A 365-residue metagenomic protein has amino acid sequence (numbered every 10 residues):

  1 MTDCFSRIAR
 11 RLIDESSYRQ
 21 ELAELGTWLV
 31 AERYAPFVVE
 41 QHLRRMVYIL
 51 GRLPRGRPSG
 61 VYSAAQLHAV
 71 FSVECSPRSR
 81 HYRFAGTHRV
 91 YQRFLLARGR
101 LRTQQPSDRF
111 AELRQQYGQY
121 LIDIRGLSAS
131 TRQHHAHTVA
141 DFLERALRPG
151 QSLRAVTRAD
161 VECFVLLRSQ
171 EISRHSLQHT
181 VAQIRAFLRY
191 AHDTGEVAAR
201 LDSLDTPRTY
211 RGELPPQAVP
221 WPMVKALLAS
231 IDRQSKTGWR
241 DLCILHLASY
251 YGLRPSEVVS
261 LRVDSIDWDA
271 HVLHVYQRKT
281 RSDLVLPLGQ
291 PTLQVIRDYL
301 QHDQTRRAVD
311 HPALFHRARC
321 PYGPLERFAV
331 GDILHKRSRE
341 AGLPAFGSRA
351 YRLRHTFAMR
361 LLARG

Functional and structural regions predicted by a protein language model:
M1-G365: Conserved catalytic core of the tyrosine transesterase superfamily
